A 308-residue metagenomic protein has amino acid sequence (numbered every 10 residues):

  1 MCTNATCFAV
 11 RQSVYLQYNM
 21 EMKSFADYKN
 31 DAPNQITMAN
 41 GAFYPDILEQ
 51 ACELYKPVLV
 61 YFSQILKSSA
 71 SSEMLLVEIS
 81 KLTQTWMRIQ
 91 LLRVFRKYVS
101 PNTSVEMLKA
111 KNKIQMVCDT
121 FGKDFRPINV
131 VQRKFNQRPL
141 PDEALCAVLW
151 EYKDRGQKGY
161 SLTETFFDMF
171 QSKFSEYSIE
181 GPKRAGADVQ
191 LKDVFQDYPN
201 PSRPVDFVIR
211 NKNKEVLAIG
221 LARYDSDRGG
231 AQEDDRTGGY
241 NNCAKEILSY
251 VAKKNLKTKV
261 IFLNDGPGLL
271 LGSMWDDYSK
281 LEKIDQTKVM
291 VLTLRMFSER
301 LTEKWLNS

Functional and structural regions predicted by a protein language model:
M1-L140: Nuclease-adjacent, charged terminal/linker segments that flank catalytic cores
M38-P45, Q50, K56-V58, D142-D193: Acidic-basic catalytic patches of nuclease active cores, encompassing PD-(D/E)XK and other metal-cofactor nuclease
E53, K67, Q84, S100 (+6 more regions): Generic surface-pattern signal
I128-K134, D168-F174, C243-E246: Short acidic/polar alpha-helix capping motifs at helix-coil junctions
F135-P139, E143, R210-N213: N-proximal short alpha-helices
P141-W150, V216-Y224: Glycine-rich, often proline-containing surface loops adjacent to acidic residues and nearby aromatics that form
E180-S308: Catalytic core segments in nucleotide and nucleic-acid processing enzymes
